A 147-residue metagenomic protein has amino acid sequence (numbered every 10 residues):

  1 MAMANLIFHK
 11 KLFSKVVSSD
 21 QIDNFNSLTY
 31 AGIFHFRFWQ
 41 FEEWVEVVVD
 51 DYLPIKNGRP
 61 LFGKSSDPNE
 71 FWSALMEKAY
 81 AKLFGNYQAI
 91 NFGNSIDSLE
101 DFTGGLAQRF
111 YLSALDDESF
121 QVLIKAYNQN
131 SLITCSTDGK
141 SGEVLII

Functional and structural regions predicted by a protein language model:
M1-I146: Accessory/interaction modules and long regulatory regions
